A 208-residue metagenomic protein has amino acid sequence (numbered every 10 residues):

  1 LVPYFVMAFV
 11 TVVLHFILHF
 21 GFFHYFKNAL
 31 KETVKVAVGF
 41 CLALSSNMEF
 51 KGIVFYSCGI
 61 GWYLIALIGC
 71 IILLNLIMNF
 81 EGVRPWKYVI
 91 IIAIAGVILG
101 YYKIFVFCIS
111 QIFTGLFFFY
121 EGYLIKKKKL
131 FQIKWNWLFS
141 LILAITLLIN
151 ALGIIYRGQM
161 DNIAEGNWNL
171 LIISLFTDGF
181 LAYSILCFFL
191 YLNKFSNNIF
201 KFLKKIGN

Functional and structural regions predicted by a protein language model:
L1-N208: Alpha-helical transmembrane segments and their immediate juxtamembrane cytosolic regions
